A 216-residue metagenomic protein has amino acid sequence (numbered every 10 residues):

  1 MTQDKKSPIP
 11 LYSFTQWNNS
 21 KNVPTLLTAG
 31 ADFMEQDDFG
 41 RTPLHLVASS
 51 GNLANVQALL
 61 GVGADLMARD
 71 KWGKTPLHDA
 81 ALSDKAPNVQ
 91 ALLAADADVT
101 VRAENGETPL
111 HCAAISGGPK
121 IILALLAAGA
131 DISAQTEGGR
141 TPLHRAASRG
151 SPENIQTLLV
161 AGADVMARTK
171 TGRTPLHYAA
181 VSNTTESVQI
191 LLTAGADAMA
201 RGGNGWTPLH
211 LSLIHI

Functional and structural regions predicted by a protein language model:
M1-A29, D38-R41: Intrinsically disordered, low-complexity regulatory segments in ankyrin-centric signaling systems
S13-N19, L46-N52, D79-K85, C112-G118 (+3 more regions): Ankyrin repeat A-helix N-terminal signature
N19-L27, N52-L60, K85-L93, G118-L126 (+2 more regions): Ankyrin repeat structural motif
